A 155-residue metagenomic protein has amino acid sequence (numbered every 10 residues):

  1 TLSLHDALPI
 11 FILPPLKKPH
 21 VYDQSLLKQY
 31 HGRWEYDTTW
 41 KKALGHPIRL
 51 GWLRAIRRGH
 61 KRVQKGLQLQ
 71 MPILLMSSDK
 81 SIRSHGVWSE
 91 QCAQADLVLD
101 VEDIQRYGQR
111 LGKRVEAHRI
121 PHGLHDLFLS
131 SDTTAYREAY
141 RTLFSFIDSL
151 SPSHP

Functional and structural regions predicted by a protein language model:
T1-L8: Short, small-residue-biased leader/transition segments that mark boundaries at the very start of proteins
P9-T39, I48: A conserved mid-domain beta-alpha-beta active-site/ligand-binding segment of alpha/beta enzyme cores
L44-G66: Active-site nucleophile elbow and catalytic-triad environment of alpha/beta-hydrolase enzymes
P47, G51, L99-E102, E138: Conserved active-site and cofactor/substrate-binding residues in soluble primary-metabolism enzymes
H60-Q70, R106-R110: Short amphipathic alpha-helices and their capping/turn segments at secondary-structure boundaries
L69, L75-S77: Short beta-strand/loop motif that positions the catalytic acidic residue of the alpha/beta-hydrolase fold
D79-R119: Conserved loop-alpha-helix segment in the C-terminal half of the alpha/beta-hydrolase fold that carries the catalytic
Q105-R106, L111-P155: Catalytic active-site module of serine/aspartate enzymes centered on a nucleophile-bearing elbow/loop
